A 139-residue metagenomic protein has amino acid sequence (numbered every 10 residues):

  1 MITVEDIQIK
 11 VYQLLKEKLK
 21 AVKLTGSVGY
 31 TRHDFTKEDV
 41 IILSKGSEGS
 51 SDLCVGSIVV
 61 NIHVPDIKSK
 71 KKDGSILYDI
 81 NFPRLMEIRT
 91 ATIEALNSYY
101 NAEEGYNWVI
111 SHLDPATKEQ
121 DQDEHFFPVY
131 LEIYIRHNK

Functional and structural regions predicted by a protein language model:
M1-L24, S44-K139: Charged, amphipathic alpha-helical segments and their flanking helix caps
G26-K37: Short acidic low-complexity segments
F35-K45: A short, hydrophobic beta-strand-centered structural micro-motif
